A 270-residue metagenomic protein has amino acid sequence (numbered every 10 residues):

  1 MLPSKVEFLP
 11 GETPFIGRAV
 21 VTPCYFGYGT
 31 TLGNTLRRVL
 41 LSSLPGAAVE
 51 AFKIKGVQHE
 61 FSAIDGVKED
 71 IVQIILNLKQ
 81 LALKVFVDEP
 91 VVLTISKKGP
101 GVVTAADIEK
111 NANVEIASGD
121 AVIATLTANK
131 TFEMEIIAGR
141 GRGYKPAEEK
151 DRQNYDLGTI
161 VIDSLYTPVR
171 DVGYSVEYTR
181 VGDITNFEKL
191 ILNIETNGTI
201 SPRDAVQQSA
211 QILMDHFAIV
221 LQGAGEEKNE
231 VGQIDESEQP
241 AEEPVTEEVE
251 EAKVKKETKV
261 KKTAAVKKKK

Functional and structural regions predicted by a protein language model:
M1-K270: Protein-protein interaction/assembly regions in multi-subunit complexes
